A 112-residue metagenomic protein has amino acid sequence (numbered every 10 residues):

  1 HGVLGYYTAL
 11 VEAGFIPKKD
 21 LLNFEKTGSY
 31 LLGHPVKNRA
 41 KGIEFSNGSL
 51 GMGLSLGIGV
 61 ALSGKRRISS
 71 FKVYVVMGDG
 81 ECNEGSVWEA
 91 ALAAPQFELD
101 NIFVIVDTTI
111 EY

Functional and structural regions predicted by a protein language model:
H1-F97: Cofactor-binding active-site loop characterized by glycine-rich and histidine/acidic residues
Q96-Y112: A short, conserved beta-to-alpha structural element at the edge of catalytic cores that scaffolds binding
